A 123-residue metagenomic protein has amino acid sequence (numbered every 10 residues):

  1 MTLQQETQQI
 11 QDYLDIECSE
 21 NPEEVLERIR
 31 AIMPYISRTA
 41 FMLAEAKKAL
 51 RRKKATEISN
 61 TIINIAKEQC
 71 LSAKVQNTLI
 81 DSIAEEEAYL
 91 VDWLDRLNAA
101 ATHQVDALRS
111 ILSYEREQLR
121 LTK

Functional and structural regions predicted by a protein language model:
L3-P34: Short, charge-rich amphipathic alpha-helices with coiled-coil/heptad character
L14-N21, L50-K53, E57, L119: Secondary-structure edge/capping motif, primarily at the C-terminal ends of alpha-helices and the immediately following
E17, E24, A31, R38 (+5 more regions): Residue preference for a single heptad-register face of alpha-helical coiled-coils
E27-E57: Short, well-structured hydrophobic secondary-structure segments
M42, A49, T56, I63 (+3 more regions): Soluble, cytosolic/nucleoplasmic coiled-coil alpha-helices used as oligomeric scaffolds and tethers in large eukaryotic
K48-A88: Extended, amphipathic alpha-helical coiled-coil scaffold segments used for oligomerization/tethering in eukaryotic
Y89-R120: Long amphipathic alpha-helical coiled-coil segments
